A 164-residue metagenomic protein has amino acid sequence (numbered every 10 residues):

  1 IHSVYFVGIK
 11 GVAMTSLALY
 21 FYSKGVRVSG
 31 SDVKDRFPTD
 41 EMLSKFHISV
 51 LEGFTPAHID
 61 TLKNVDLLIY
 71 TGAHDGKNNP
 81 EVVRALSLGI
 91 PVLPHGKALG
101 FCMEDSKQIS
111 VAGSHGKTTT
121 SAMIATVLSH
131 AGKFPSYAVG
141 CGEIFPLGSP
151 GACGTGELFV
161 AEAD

Functional and structural regions predicted by a protein language model:
I1-A98: N-terminal leader/targeting and accessory segments in enzymes
Y20, I59-T61, G76-D164: Phosphate-binding loop of NTP-binding sites
